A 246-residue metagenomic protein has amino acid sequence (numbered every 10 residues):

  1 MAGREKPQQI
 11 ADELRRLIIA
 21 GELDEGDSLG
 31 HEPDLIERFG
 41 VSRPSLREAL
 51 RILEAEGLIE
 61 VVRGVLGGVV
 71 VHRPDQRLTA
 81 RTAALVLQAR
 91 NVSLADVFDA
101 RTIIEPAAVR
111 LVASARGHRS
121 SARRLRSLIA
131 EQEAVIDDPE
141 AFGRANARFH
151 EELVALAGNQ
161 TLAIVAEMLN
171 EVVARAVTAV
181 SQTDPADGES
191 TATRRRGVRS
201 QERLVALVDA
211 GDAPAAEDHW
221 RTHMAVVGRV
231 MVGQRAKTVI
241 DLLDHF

Functional and structural regions predicted by a protein language model:
M1-I103, A107-R110, H245: Short linear motifs at protein or domain termini
R4-P7, G68, R90-F98, H118-A122 (+6 more regions): Amphipathic, non-membrane alpha-helical segments in soluble helical-bundle scaffolds
K6, D12, L17, L23 (+8 more regions): Short leucine-rich amphipathic alpha-helices used at interfaces
I18, L87-Q88, V112, I136 (+2 more regions): Hydrophobic residues in alpha-helical segments
E54, V92, R148-F149, R199: Short, conserved clusters of charged catalytic residues that mark active-site and nucleotide-handling motifs
V97, R101-S181, S200-R203, D218-R229: Conserved amphipathic alpha-helical segments that form helical-bundle/coiled-coil interaction surfaces
V172-F246: C-terminal all-alpha effector/ligand-binding and dimerization domain of prokaryotic HTH-type transcriptional repressors
